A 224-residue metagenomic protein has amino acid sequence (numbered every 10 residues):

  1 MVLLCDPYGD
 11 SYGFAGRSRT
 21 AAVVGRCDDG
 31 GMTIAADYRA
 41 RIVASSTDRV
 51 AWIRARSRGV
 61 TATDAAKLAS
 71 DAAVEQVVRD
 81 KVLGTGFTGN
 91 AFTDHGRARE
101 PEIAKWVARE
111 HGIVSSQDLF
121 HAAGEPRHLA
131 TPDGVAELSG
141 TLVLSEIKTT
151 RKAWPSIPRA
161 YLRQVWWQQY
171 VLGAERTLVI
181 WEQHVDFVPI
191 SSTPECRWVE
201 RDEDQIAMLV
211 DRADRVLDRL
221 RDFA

Functional and structural regions predicted by a protein language model:
M1, F14, A22-V23, W198 (+2 more regions): Detector for intrinsically disordered, low-structure N-terminal pre-sequences
V2-A98: Charged, glycine-rich intrinsically disordered N-terminal tails and low-complexity linkers that flank
E75, A104, V165: Generic structural marker for isolated residues within well-ordered, non-membrane alpha-helices of soluble domains
G84-G86, R99-K105, E146-T149: A generic short-segment signal for beta-strand/edge and adjacent turn/coil regions
A91-S116: Acidic-basic catalytic patches of nuclease active cores, encompassing PD-(D/E)XK and other metal-cofactor nuclease
H111-R221: Nucleic-acid nuclease catalytic cores
